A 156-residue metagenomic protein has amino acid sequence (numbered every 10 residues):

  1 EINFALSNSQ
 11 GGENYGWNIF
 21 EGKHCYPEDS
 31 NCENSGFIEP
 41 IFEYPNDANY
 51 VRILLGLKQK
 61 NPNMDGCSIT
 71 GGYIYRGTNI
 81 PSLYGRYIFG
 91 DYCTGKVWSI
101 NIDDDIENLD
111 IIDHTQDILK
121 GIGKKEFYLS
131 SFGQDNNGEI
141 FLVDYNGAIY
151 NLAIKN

Functional and structural regions predicted by a protein language model:
E1-I112: Beta-propeller domain segments
I69-T70, I106-N136: Conserved blade-ending motifs and adjacent loop-strand segments that build the rim/top face of beta-propeller domains
S130-N156: Blade-level signature of beta-propeller repeat domains, shared across WD40, Kelch, NHL, RCC1 and BNR/Asp-box propellers
